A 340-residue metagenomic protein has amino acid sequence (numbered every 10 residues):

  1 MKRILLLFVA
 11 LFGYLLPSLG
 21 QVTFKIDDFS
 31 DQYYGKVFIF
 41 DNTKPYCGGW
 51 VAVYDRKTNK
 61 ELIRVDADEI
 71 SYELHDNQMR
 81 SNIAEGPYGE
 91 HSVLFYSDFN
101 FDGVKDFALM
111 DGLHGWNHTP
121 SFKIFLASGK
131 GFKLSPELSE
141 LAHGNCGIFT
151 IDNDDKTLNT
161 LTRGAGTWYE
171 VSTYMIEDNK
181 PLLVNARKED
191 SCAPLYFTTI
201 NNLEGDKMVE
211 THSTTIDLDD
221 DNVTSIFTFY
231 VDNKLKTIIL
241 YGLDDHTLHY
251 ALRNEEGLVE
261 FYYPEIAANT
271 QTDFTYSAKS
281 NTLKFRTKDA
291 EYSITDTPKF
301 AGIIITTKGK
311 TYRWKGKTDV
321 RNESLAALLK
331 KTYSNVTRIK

Functional and structural regions predicted by a protein language model:
I4-Y14: Sec-dependent N-terminal signal peptides
G20-E61, F149-V223, T297-K340: Acidic, small-residue rich beta-repeat scaffolds with periodic aromatic anchors
G35-I39, I216-Y262: N-terminal secretory signal peptides
K36, F99-G112, D155-T160: Acidic/hydrophobic-patterned starts of short beta strands in beta-sheet-rich repeat architectures
Y54-K57, N117-E137, T173-D178: Beta-propeller blade repeat segments, especially FG-GAP/WD-type strand-to-loop junctions in 6- to 7-bladed propeller
I63-A67, K133-S139, L183-D190: Beta-propeller fold detector
E69-S81, H249-A278: A low-complexity, Ser/Thr/Gly/Pro-enriched, surface-exposed linker/loop concept that marks segments flanking
S71-S92, E140-T150, W168: Repeat-based blade/solenoid architectures
